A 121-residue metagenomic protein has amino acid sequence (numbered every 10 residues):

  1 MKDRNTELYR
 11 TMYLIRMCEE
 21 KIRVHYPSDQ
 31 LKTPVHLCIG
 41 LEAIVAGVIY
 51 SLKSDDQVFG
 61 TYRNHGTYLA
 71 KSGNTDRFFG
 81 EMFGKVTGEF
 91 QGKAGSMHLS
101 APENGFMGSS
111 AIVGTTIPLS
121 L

Functional and structural regions predicted by a protein language model:
M1-L8: Charged, compositionally biased N-terminal leader segments and the immediate start of the first structured element
E20-V24, S28-L121: Cofactor-binding active-site loop characterized by glycine-rich and histidine/acidic residues
